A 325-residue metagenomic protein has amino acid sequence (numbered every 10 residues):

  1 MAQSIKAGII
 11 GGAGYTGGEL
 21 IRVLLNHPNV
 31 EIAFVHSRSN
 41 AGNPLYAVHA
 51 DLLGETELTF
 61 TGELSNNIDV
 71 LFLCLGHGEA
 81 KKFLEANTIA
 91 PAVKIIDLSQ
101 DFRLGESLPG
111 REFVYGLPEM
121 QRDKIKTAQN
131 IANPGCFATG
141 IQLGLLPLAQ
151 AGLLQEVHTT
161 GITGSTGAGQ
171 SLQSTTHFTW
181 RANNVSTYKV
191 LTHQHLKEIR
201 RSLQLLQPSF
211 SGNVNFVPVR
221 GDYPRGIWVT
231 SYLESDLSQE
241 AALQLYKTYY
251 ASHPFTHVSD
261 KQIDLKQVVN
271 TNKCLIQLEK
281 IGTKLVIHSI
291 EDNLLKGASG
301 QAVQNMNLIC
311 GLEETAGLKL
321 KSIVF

Functional and structural regions predicted by a protein language model:
A2-N183, Y188-V190, P208-S209, Q277-I281 (+1 more regions): N-terminal Rossmann-like NAD(P) cofactor-binding subdomain of oxidoreductases, focused on the glycine-rich
G14, H77, R111, A138-T139 (+6 more regions): Electropositive phosphate-/nucleotide-binding environments in soluble metabolic enzymes
I21, Q142-A149, L196-R200, G300-N307: Predominant activation on well-ordered alpha-helical scaffold segments within soluble catalytic domains
N26-N29, Q150-L153, H193, R201-P208 (+5 more regions): Generic secondary-structure signature for well-ordered alpha-helical cores
W180, G221-G226, K280-T283: Short, flexible turn/loop "capping" segments at secondary-structure junctions
T187-L191, V219-R220, D264-V268: Short Gly/Pro-enriched turn/cap motifs at secondary-structure boundaries
T192-V258: C-terminal substrate-binding/catalytic lobe of Rossmann-fold NAD(P)-dependent dehydrogenases
Y232-F325: C-terminal active-site/capping subdomain that shapes the small-molecule cofactor and substrate pocket of enzyme
